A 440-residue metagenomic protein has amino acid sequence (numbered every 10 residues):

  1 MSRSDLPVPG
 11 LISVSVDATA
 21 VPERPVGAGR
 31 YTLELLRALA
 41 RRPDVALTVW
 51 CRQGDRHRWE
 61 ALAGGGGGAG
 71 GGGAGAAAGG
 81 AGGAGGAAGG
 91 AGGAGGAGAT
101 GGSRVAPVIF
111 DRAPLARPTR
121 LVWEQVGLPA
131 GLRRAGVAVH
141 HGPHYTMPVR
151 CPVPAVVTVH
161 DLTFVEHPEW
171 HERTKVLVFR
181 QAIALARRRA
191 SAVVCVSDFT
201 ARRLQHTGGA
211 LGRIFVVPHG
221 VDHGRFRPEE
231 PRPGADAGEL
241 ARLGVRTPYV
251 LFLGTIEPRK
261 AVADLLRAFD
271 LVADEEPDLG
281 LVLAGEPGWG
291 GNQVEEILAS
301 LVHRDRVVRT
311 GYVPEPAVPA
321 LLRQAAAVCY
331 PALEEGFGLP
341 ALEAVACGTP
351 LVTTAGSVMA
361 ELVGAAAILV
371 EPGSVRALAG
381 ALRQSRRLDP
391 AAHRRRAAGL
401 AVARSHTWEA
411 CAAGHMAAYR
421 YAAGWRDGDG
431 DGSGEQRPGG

Functional and structural regions predicted by a protein language model:
M1-G75, G79-G83, G90-G440: Carbohydrate transferase catalytic cores enriched for Leloir-type hexosyltransferases
